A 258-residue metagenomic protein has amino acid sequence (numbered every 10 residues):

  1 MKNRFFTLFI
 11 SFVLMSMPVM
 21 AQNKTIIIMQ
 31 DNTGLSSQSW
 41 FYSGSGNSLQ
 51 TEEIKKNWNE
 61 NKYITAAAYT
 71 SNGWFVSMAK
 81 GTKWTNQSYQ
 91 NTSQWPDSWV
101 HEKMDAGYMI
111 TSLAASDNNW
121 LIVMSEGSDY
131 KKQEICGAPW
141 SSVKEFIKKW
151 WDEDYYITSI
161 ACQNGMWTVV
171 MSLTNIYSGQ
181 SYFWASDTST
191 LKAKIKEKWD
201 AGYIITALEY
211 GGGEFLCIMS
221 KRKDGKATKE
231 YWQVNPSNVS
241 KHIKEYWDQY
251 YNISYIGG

Functional and structural regions predicted by a protein language model:
M1-F5: Positively charged n-region of N-terminal signal peptides that target proteins for export
T7-S16: Bacterial N-terminal signal peptides
A21-G258: Terminus-proximal functional modules
